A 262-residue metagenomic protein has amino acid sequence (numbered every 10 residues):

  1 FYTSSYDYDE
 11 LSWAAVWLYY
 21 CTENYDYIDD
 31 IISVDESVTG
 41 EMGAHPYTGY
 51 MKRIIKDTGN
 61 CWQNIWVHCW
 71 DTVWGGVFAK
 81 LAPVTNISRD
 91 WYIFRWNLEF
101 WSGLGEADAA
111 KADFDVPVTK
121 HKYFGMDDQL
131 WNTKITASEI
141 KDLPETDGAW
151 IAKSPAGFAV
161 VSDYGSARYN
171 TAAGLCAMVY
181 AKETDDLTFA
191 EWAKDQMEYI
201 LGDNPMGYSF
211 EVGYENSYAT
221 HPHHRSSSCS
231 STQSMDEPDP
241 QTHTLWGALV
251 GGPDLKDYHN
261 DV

Functional and structural regions predicted by a protein language model:
Y8-S33, C61-A107, M126-V262: Aromatic (Trp/Tyr) and acidic
E36-E41: Solenoid-like repeat scaffolds
P46-K56, I65-W70: Zinc-dependent metallopeptidase catalytic helix centered on the HExxH motif and its immediate flanking segment
K111-A112: A short acidic, often aromatic-flanked loop/helix-cap motif at beta-alpha or helix-coil junctions that lines enzyme
D115-V116: Flexible glycine/proline-rich, aromatic-decorated loop/lid segments
T119-F124: Glycine-centric low-complexity repeat segments
